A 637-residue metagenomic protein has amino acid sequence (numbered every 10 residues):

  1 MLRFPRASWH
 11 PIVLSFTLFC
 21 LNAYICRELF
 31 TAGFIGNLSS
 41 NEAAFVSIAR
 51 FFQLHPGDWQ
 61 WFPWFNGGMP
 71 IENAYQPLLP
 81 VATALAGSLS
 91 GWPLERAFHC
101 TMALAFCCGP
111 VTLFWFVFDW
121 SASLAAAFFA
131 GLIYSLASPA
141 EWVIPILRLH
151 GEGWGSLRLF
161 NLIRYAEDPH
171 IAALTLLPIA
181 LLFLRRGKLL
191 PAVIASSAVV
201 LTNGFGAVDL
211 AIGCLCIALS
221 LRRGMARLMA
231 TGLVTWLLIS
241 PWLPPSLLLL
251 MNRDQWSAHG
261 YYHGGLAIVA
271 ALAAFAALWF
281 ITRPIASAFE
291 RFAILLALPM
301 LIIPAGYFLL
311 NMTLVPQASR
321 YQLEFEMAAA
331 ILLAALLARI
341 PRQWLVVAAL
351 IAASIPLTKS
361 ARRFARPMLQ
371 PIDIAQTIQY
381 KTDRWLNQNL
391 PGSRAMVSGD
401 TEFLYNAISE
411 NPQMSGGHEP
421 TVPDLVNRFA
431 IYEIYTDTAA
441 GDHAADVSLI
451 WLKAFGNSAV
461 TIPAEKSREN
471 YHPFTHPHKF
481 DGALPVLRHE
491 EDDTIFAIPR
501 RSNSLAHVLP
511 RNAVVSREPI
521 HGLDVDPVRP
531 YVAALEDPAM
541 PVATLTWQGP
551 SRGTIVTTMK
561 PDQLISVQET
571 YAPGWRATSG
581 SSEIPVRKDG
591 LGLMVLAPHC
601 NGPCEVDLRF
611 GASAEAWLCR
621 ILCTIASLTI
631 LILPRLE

Functional and structural regions predicted by a protein language model:
M1-W385, S409, N427-A430, N457-A459 (+2 more regions): Membrane-embedded transmembrane-helix bundle of lipid-linked glycan/lipid transferases
F51, A352-D373, R384-A459, R468 (+2 more regions): Extracytoplasmic/lumenal acceptor-recognition loop(s) of multi-pass membrane glycoenzymes
A127-F128, I133, P412-E419, V586-R587: Short hydrophobic/aromatic-enriched beta-strand-loop microsegments
D209-L210, Y405-S409, Y471-F474: A short acidic (Asp/Glu
S415, V528-E637: Active-site-proximal, structured, solvent-exposed surfaces of multi-pass membrane proteins that position macromolecular
S467-A497: Short acidic, glycine/proline-enriched helix-loop-strand junctions
I495-P499, V595-A597: Short, well-ordered beta-strand micro-motif
